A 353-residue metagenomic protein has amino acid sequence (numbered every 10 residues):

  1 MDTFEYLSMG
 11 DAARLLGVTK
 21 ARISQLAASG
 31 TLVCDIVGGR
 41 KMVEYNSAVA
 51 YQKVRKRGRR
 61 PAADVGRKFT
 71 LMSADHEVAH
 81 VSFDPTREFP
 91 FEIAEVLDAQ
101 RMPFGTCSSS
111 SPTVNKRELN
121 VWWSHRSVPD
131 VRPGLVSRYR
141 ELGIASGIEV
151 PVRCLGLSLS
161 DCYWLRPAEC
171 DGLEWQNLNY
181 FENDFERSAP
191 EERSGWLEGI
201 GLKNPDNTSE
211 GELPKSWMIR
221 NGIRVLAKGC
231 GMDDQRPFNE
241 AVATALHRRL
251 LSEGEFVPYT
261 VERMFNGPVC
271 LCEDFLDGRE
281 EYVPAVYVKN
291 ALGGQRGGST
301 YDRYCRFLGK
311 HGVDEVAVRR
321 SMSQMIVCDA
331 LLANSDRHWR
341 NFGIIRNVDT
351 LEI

Functional and structural regions predicted by a protein language model:
M1-F4, S47, C230-M232: General secondary-structure propensity
M1-R22: Polyanion-binding surface elements
Y6-G10, S29-R57: Short helix-start
L26: Residues in the recognition helix of alpha-helical DNA-binding motifs
G58-V327, L331-A333, I345-I353: Phosphate/dinucleotide-binding and metal-coordinating scaffold of catalytic cores in nucleotide-dependent enzymes
H338, G343: Canonical protein kinase catalytic loop motif
